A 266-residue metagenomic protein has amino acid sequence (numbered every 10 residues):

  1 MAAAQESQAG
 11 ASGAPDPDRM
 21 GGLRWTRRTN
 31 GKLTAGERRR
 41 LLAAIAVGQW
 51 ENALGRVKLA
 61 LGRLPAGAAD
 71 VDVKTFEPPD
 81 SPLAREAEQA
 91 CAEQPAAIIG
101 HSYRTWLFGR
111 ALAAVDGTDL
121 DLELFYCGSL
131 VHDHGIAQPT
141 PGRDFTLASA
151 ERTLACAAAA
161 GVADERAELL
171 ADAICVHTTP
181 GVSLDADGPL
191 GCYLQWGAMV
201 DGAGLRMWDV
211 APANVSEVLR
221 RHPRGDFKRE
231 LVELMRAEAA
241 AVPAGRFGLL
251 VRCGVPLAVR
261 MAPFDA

Functional and structural regions predicted by a protein language model:
A2-D72, E93-T118, V162, T179-A266: Divalent metal-dependent phosphate-bond-processing catalytic cores, especially two-metal-ion Mg2+/Mn2+ enzymes that act
A68-T75, P82-A92: Glycine-rich, flexible beta-strand/loop modules in the N-terminal catalytic cores of phosphate-handling
F76-A84, D119-G128: Short coil-to-beta-strand
C91, A113, H134-Q138, A157 (+2 more regions): Short amphipathic alpha-helical interaction patches enriched in hydrophobic/aromatic residues with interspersed Lys/Arg
Q94-Y103, Q138-A150, A163-D164: Active-site metal-coordination segments of metallo-dependent hydrolases
W106-G109, S149, T153, A157: Buried hydrophobic packing segments
T118-L124, G161-A173: Acidic/histidine metal-binding catalytic segments
D121-T140, F145, S149, T153 (+1 more regions): His-Asp-centered metal-binding catalytic motifs of divalent-metal-dependent phosphohydrolases/nucleases
